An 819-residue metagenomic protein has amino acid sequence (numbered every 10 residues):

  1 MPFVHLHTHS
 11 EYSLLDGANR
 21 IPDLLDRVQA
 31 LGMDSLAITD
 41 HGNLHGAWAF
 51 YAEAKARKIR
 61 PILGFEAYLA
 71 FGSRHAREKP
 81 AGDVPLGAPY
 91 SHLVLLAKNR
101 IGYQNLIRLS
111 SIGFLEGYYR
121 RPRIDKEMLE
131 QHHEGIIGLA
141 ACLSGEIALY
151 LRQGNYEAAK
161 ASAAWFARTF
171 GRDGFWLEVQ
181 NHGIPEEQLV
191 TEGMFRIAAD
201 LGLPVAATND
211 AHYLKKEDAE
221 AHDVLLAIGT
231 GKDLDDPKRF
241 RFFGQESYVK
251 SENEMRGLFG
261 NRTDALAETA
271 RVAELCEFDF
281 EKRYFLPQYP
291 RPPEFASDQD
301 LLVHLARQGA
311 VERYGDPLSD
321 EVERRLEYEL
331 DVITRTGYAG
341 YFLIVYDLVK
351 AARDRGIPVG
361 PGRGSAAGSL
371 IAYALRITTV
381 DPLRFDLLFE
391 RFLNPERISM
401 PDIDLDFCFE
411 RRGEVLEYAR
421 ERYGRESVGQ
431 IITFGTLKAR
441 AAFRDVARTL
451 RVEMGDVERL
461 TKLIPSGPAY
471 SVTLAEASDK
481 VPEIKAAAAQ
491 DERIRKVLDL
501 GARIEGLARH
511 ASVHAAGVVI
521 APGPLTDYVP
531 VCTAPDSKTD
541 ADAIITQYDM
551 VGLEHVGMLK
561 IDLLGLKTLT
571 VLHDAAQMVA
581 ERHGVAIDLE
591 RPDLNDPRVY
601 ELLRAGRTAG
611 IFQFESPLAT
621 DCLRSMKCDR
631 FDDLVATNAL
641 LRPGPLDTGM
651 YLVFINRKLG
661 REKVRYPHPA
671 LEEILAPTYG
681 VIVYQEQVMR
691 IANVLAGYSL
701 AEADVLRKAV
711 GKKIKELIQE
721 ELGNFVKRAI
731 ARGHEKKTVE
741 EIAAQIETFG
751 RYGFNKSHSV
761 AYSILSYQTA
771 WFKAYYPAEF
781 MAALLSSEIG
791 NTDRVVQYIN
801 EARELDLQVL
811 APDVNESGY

Functional and structural regions predicted by a protein language model:
M1-Y819: Alpha-helical scaffold/interaction cores of sigma-54-like transcription cofactors and many family A DNA polymerases
